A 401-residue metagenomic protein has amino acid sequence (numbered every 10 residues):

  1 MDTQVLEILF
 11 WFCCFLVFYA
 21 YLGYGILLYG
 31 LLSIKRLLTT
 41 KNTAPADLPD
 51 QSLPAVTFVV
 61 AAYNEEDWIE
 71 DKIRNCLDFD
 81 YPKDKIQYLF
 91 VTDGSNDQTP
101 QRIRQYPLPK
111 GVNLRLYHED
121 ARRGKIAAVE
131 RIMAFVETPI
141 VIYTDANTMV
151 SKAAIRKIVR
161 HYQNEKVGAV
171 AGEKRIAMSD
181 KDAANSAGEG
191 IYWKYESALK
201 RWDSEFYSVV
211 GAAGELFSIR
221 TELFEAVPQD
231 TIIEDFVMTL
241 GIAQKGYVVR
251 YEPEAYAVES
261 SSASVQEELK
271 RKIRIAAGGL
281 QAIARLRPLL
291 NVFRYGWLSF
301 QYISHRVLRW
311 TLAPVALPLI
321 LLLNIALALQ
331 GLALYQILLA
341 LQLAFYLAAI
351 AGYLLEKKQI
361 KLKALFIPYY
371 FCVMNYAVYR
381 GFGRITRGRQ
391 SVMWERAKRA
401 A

Functional and structural regions predicted by a protein language model:
M1-L48: N-terminal membrane-anchoring/stem segments of glycan-assembly enzymes
T3, I34-K35, L48-D50, E259 (+1 more regions): Membrane-embedded multi-pass helical conduit in multi-pass membrane proteins, especially envelope-biosynthetic
L32, G111, Y117-H118, I126-A128 (+4 more regions): Long helical/loop segments within the catalytic core of UDP-sugar-dependent glycosyltransferases, especially the large
W68-D71, K85, D97-Q105, L116 (+1 more regions): Acidic helix N-cap motif at the loop->helix transition within catalytic regions of sugar-transfer enzymes
R74-K85: Short, acidic, metal-binding catalytic loop of nucleotide-sugar glycosyltransferases
N75, T92-Q101, A121, T148: A conserved acidic beta->alpha catalytic loop
V141: Short aromatic/hydrophobic "clamp" motif used to bind/position activated sugar donors
Y162-Y195, D230-E234, T239-H305, Y370-R384: Catalytic donor/gating beta->alpha subdomain of glycosyltransferases that bind UDP-sugars
